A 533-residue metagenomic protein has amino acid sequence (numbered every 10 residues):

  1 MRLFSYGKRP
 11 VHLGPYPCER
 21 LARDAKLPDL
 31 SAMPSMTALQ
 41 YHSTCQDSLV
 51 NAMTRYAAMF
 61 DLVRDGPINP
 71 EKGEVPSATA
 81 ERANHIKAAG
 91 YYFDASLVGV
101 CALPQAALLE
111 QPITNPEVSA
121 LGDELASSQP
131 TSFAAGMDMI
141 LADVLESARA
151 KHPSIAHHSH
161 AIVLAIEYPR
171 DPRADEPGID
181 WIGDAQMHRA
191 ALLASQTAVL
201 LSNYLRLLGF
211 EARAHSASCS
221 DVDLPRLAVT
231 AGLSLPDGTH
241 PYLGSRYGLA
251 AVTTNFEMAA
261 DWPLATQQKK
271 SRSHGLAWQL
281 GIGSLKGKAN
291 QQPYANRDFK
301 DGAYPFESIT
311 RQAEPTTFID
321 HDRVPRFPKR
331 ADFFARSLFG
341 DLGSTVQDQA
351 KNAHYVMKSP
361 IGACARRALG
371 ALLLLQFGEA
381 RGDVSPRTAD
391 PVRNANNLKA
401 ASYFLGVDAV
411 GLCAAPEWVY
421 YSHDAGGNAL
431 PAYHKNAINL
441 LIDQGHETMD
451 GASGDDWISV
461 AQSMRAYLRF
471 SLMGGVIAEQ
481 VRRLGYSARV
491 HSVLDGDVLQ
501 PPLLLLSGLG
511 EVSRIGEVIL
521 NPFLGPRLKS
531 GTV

Functional and structural regions predicted by a protein language model:
M1-D171, G178-I179, K270-M449, G454-D456: Non-catalytic, usually N-terminal nucleic-acid engagement modules in DNA/RNA processing proteins
S96-R272, K399, Y403-V533: Catalytic cores of enzyme domains
